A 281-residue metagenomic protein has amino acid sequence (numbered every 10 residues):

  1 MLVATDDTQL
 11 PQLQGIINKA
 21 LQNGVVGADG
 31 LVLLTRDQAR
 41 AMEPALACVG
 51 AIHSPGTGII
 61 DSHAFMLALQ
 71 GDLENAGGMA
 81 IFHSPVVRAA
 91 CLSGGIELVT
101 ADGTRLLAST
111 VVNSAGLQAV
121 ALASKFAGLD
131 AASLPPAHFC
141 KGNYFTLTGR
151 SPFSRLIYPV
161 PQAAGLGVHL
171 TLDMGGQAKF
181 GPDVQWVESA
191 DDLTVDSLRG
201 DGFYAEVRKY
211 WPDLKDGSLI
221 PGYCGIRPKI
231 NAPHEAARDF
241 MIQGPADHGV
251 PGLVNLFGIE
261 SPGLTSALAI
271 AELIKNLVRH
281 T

Functional and structural regions predicted by a protein language model:
M1-Q38, M42, G167-V168: Dinucleotide-binding Rossmann-like beta1-alpha1 core, especially the glycine-rich loop that anchors the ADP
L2, A51-H53, Y144: Short aromatic/hydrophobic contact patches that present stacked aromatics for nucleic-acid/ligand binding
A4-Q12, H53-D72, T194-R199, T265-A269: Short beta-strand to alpha-helix junction loop
T8-P11, M42-V49, A90-E97, N231-A237 (+1 more regions): A short, glycine/Asx- and small/polar-enriched loop/turn that sits immediately N-terminal to a beta-strand
L33, A237-T281: C-terminal lid/capping helical subdomain adjacent to the catalytic/cofactor pocket in oxidative enzymes
T35-R36, F82-S84, P221: Short loop/edge segments at beta-strand edges and connector loops that shape dinucleotide/nucleotide cofactor-binding
I52-T110: Helical element adjacent to the flavin cofactor pocket in flavoenzyme catalytic cores
R105-T110, S114-V250: Active-site substrate-recognition segment that forms the wall of the catalytic cavity or substrate channel
